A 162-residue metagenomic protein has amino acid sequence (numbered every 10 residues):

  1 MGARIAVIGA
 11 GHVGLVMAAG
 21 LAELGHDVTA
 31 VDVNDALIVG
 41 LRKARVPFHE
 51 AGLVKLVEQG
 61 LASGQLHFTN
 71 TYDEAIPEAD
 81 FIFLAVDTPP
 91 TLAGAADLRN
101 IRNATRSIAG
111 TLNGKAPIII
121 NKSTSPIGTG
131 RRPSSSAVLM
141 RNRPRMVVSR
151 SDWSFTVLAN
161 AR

Functional and structural regions predicted by a protein language model:
M1-R45: NAD(P)+-binding Rossmann beta1-loop-alpha1 motif at the extreme N-terminus of oxidoreductases
I8, G20, Q65, A75 (+2 more regions): N-terminal glycine-rich phosphate-binding loop for ADP-containing cofactors
A19-A22, I76, T105, A109: A structural alpha-helix within SAM-dependent methyltransferase catalytic domains
V33, R45-Q59: Basic, amphipathic N-terminal segments that precede the first structured/catalytic domain
L53-D80, P90, A109-N113: A structured beta-alpha segment of the ubiquitous adenosine-cofactor-binding alpha/beta core
E78, L84-V86, K122: Short, well-ordered coil/turn residues at beta-beta hairpins and beta-strand->alpha-helix junctions within
P90-A137: Rossmann-like NAD(P)(H) cofactor-binding subdomain of soluble oxidoreductases
R131-S136, R141-R145, S149-F155, A159-R162: Low-acidity, Ser/Thr- and Arg-rich intrinsically disordered low-complexity segments
